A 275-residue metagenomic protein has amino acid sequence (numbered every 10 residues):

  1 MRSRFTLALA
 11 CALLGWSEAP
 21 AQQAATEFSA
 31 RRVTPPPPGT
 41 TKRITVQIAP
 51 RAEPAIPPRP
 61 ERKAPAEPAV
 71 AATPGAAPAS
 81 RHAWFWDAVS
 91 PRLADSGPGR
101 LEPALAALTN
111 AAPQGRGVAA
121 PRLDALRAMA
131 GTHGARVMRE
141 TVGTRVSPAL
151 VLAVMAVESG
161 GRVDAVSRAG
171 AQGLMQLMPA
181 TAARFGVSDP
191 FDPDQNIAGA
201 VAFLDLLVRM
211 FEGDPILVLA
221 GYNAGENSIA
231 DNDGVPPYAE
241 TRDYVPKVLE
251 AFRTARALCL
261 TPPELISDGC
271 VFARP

Functional and structural regions predicted by a protein language model:
M1-T144, P148-L152, P246-P275: Cell-wall glycan-active module
A120-A128, R136-V142, V163-R168, A183-P193 (+2 more regions): Second-shell loop/turn segments in exported
P148, G161-V163: Extended amphipathic alpha-helical interaction segments
M155-G160, G199-F203, G213-A239, Y244-K247 (+2 more regions): Acidic helix/loop microenvironments that form the catalytic cleft of cell-wall polysaccharide enzymes
A165-S188, G199-D205, N227, V245-V248: Substrate-binding/active-site groove segments that recognize and process beta-1,4-linked N-acetyl-hexosamine
Q176, F211-G213: Active-site-proximal binding-pocket segments
